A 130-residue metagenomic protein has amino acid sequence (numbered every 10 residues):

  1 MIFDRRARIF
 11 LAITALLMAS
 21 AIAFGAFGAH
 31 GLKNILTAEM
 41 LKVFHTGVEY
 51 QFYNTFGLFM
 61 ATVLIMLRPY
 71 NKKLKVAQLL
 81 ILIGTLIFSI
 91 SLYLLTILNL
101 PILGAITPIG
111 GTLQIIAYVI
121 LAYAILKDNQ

Functional and structural regions predicted by a protein language model:
M1-Q130: Polytopic transmembrane helical bundles with strong interfacial aromatic enrichment
